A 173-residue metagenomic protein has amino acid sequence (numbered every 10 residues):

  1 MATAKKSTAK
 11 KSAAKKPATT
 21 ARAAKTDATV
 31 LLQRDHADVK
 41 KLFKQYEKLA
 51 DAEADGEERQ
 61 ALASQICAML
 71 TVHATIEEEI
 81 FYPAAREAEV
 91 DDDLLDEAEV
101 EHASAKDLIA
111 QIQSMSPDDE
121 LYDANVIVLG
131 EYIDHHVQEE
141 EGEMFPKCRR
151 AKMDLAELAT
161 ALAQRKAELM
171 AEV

Functional and structural regions predicted by a protein language model:
A2-V173: Small-residue-biased structural context
